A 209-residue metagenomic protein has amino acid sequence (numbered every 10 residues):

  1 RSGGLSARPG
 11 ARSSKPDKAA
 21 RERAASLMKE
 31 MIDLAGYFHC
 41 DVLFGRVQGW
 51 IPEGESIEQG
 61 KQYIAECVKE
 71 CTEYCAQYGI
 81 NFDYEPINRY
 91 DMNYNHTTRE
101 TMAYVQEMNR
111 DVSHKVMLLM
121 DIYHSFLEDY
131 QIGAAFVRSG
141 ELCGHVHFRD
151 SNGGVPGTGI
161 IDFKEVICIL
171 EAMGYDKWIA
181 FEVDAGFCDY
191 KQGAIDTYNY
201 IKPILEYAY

Functional and structural regions predicted by a protein language model:
R1-G4, L43-F44: Short, well-structured secondary-structure segments
G4-P9, Q48-I51, P86-Y90, I122-H124 (+2 more regions): Active-site-proximal loop/turn and secondary-structure-junction residues that shape catalytic pockets, frequently
A7-R8, R12, E30, L119 (+1 more regions): Extended, compositionally biased low-complexity polar/Lys-Gly-rich tracts and adjacent boundary/linker regions are
S13-L118: Active-site acidic/histidine proton-transfer and metal-coordination neighborhood in alpha/beta enzyme cores
D41, A65, K69, N95-Y209: Histidine-acidic metal/acid-base catalytic patches
